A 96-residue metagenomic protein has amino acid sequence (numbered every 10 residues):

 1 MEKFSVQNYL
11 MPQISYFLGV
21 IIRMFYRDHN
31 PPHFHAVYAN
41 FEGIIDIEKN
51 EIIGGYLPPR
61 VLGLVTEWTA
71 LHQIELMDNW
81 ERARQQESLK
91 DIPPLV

Functional and structural regions predicted by a protein language model:
M1-V96: Basic nucleic-acid-binding interfaces
